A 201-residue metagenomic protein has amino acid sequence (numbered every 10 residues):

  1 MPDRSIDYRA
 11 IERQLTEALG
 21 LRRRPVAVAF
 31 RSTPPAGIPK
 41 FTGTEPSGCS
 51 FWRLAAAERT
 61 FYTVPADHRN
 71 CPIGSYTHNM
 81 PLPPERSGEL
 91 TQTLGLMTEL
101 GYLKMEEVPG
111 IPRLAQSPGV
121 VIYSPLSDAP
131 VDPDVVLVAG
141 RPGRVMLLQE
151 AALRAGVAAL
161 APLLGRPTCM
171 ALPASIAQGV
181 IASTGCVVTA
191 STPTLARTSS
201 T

Functional and structural regions predicted by a protein language model:
R4-T201: Acidic, serine/proline-rich low-complexity intrinsically disordered regions
